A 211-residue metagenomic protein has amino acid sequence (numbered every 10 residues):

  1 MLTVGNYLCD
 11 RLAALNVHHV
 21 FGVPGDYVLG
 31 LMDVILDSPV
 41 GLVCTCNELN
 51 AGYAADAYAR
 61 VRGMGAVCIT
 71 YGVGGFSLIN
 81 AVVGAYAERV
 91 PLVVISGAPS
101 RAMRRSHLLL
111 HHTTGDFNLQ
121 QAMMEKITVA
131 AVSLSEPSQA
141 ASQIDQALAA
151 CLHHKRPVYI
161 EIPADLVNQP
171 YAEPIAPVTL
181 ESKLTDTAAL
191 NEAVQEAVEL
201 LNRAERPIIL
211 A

Functional and structural regions predicted by a protein language model:
M1-A211: N-terminal alpha/beta PP-like core and its mobile active-site loop of ThDP/TPP-dependent enzymes
